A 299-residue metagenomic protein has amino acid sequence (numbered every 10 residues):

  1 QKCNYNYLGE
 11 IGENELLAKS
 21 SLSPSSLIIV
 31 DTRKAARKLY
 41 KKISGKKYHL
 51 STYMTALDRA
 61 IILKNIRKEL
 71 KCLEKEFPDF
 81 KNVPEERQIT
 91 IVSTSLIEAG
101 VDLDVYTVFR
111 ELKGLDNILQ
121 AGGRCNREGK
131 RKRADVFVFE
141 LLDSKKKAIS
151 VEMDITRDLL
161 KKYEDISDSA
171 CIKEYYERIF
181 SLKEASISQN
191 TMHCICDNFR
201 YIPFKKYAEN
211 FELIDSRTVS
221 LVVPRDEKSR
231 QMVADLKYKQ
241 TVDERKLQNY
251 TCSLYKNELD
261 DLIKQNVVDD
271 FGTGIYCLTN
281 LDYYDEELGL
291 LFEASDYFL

Functional and structural regions predicted by a protein language model:
Q1-C3, G45, R87: A short helix-to-beta-strand connector/capping loop
Q1-N14: Glycine-rich phosphate-binding "P-loop"
N14-I29, K34, K38-K41, K47-K64 (+4 more regions): C-terminal helicase lobe and adjacent C-terminal extensions/tails of nucleic-acid helicase motors
D79-E98: Conserved two-lobed SF2 helicase motor
G100-D102: Conserved P-loop NTPase nucleotide-binding/switch module
T107: Conserved phosphoryl-transfer motifs of two-component systems
